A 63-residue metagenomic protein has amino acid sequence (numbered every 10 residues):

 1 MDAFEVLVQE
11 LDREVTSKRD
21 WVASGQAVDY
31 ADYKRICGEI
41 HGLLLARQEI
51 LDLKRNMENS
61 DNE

Functional and structural regions predicted by a protein language model:
M1-A27: N-terminal acidic leader/helix
M1-D2, R55-E63: Short intrinsically disordered terminal tails
A27-E58: Short, charge-rich amphipathic interface segments used for partner binding and complex assembly
